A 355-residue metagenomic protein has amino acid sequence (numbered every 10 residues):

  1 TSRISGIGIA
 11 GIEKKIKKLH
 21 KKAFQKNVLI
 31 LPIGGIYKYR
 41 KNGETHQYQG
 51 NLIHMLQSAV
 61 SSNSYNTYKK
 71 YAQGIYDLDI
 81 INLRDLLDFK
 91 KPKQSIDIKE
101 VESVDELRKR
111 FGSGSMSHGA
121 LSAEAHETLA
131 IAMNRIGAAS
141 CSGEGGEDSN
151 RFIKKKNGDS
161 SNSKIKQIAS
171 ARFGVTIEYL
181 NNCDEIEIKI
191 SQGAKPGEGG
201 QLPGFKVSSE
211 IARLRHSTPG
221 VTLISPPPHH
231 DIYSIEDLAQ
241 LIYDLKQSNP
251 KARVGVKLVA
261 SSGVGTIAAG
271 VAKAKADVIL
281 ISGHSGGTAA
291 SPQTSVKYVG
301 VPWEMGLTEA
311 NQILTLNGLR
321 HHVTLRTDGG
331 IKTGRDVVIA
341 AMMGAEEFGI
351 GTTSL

Functional and structural regions predicted by a protein language model:
T1-K22, N150-R151, H229-L355: Glycine-rich phosphate/ribose-binding loops and adjacent secondary-structure elements that form binding surfaces
T1-R213: Conserved, well-structured core domains of diverse proteins
S61, I96, V101-V104, R108 (+10 more regions): Amphipathic, alpha-helical segments enriched in basic
A120, I131, S142-E144, K166-R172 (+4 more regions): Conserved alpha/beta-domain cores
